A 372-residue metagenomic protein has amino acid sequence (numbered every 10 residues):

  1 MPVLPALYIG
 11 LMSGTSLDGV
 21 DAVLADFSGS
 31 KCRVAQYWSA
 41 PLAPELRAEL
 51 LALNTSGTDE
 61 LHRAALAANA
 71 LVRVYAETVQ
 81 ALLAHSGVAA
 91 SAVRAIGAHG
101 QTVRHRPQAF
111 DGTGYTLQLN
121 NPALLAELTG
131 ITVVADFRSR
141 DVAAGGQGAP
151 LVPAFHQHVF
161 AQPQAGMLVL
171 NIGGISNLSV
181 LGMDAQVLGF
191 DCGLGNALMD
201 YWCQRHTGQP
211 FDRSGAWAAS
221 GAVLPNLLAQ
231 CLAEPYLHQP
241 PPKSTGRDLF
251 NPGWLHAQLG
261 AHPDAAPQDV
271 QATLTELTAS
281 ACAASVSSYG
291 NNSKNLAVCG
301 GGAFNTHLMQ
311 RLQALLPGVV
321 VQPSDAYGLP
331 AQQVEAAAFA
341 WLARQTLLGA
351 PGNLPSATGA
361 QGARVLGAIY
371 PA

Functional and structural regions predicted by a protein language model:
V3-L7, Q108-T116, E127, I131-P210: Phosphate-binding/catalytic loop of phosphoryl-transfer enzymes
L4, M12-H62, Q186-V187: Short glycine-rich, Thr/Ser-proximal phosphate-binding strand/loop in the N-terminal lobe of ATP-dependent enzymes
S13, L17, A272, E276 (+1 more regions): Glycine-rich phosphate-binding/hydrolytic loop that grips phosphoryl groups
G19-L42, L188-A279, A283, G362-A372: Conserved ATP-utilizing enzyme core subdomain
G57-N120: Short beta-strand-loop/turn "lid" adjacent to the catalytic site in phosphate-handling enzymes
V74-L82, P267-N292: Phosphate/ATP-binding catalytic cores across multiple sugar-kinase/actin-like superfamilies, primarily ASKHA
A90, V270, C282-S285, Y289 (+3 more regions): Non-transmembrane, aqueous-exposed alpha-helical and coiled segments at domain scale
V103, S293-L315: Glycine-rich phosphate-binding loops at beta-strand->alpha-helix junctions
